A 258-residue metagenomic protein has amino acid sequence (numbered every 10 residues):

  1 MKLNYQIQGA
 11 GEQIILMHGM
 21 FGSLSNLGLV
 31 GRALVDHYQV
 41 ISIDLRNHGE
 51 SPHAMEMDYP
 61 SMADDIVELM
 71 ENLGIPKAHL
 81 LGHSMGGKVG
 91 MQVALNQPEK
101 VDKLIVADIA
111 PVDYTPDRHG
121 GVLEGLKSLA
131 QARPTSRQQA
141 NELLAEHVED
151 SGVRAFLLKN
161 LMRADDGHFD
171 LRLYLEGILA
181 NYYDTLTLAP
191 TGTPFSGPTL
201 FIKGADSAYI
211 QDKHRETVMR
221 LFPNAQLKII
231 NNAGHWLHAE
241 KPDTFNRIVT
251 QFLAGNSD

Functional and structural regions predicted by a protein language model:
M1-I15, V35-Y38, I75-P76, F222-P223 (+1 more regions): Alpha/beta-hydrolase fold catalytic core
Q6-P52: Conserved HGGG/HGGXW glycine-rich cap/lid loop of the alpha/beta-hydrolase fold
S61-A78: Conserved acidic catalytic loop of the alpha/beta-hydrolase fold
G82, G86, G90: Gly/Ala-rich beta-loop-alpha elbow adjacent to hydrolase catalytic centers
Q92-N96, D102-P134: Flexible "cap/lid" loop of the alpha/beta hydrolase fold
D117, A132-L186: Conserved alpha/beta-hydrolase catalytic His-Asp/Glu region
D166-L221, Q226-I229: Conserved serine/cysteine hydrolase catalytic core
A225-D258: Catalytic active-site module of serine/aspartate enzymes centered on a nucleophile-bearing elbow/loop
